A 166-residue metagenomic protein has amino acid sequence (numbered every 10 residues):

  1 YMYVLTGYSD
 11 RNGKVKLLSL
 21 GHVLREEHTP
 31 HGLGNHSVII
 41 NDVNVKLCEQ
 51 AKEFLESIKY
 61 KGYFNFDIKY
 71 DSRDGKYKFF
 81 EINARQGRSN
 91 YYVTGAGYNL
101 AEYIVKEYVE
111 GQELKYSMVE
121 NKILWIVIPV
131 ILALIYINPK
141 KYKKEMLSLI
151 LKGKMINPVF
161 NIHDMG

Functional and structural regions predicted by a protein language model:
Y1-K59, N83-Y108: ATP-dependent carboxylate/phosphate-activation module, predominantly the ATP-grasp catalytic core and closely related
G13, D74-G75: Glycine-biased flexible loop/turn sites that connect beta-strands or occur in inter-domain linkers
L17, K78-F79, K115, N157: A sequence-level detector of short linear motifs
I39, K69-D71, Y77, L134-Y136: A short, hydrophobic/aromatic-rich structural module that often spans a beta strand with its adjoining loop
K61-R73: A short glycine-rich, hydrophobically flanked beta-strand micro-motif that places a catalytic Asp/Glu for divalent metal
N65-D67, V93, S117: Short acidic alpha-helical/loop segments enriched in Asp/Glu that coordinate divalent cations
G75-R85: A short beta-strand motif that forms the metal-chelation/ATP-contact edge of phosphoryl-transfer active sites
K106-G166: Peripheral (often C-terminal) accessory segments that flank ATP-dependent C-N-forming ligase machineries
